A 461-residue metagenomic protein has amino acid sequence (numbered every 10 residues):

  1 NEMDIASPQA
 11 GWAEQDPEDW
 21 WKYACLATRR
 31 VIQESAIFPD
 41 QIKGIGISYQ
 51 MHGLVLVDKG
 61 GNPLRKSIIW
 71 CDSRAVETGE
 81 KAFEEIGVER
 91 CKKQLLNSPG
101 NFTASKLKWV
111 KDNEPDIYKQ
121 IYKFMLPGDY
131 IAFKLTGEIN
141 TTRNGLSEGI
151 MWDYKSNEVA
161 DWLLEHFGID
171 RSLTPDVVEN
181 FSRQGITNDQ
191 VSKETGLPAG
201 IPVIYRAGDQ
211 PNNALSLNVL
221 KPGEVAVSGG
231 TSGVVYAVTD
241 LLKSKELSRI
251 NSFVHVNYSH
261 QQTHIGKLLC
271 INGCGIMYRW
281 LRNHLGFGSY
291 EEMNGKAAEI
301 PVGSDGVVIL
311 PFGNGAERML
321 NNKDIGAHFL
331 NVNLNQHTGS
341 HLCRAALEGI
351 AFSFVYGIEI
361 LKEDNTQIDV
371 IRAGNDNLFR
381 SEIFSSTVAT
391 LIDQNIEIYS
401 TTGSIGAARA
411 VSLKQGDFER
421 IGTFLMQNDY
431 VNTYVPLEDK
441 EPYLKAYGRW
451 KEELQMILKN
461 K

Functional and structural regions predicted by a protein language model:
N1-D4, N180-R183, G315, N335 (+1 more regions): Short, solvent-exposed coil/turn elements at secondary-structure transition points
N1-R65, E77, K81, Q120 (+6 more regions): N-terminal glycine/serine-rich phosphate-binding loop of ATP-dependent small-molecule kinases, especially carbohydrate
W12, W20-W21, W70, W109 (+2 more regions): Signature tryptophan residues that serve as conserved aromatic anchors
D16, D72, D209: Short, conserved phosphate/pyrophosphate- and ester-handling motifs at nucleotide-, phospho-/glycolipid
Q33-W70, L95-N101, A132-D153, D176-E179 (+2 more regions): Short beta-strand-loop/turn "lid" adjacent to the catalytic site in phosphate-handling enzymes
A36-P39, S48, R171, V219 (+1 more regions): Alpha-helix termination/capping residues and helix-transition junctions
V76, E80-N140, G145, I150-D161 (+3 more regions): Active-site core segments that coordinate phosphate-bearing ligands/cofactors across diverse enzyme families
L173, E179, Q210: Extracytoplasmic ligand-binding clamshell segments of periplasmic binding protein
